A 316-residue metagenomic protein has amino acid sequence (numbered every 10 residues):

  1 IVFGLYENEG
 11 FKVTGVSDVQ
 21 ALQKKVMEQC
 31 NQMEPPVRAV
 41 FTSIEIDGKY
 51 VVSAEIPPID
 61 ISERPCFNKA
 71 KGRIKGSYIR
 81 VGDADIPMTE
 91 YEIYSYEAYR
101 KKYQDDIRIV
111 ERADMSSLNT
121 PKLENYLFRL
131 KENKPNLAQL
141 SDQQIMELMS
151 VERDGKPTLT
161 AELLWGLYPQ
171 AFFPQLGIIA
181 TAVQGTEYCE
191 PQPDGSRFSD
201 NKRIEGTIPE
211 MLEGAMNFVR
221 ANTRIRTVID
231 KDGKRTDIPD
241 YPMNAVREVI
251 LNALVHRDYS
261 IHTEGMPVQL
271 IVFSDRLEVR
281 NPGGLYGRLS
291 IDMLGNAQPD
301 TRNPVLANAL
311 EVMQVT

Functional and structural regions predicted by a protein language model:
I1-A245, I250-T316: Conserved N-terminal catalytic/coupling substructures associated with nucleotide/phosphate chemistry
